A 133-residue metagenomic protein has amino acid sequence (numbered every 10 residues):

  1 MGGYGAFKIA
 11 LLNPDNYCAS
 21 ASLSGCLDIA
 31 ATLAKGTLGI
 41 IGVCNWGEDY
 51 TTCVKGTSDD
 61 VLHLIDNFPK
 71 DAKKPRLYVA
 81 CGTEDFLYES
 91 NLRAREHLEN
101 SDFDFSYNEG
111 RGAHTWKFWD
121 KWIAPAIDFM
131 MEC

Functional and structural regions predicted by a protein language model:
M1-C133: Non-catalytic cap/lid and distal C-terminal segments of serine-dependent acyl enzymes
